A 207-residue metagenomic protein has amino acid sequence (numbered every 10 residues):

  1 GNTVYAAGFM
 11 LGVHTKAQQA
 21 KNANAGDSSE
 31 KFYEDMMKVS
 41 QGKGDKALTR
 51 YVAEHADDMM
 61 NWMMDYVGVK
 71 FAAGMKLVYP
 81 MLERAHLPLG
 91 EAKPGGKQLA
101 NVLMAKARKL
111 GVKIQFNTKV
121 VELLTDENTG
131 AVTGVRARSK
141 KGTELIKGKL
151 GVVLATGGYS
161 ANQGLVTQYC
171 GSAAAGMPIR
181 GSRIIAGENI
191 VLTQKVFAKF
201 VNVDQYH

Functional and structural regions predicted by a protein language model:
N2-K113, N117-K119, G164, S172: Conserved N-terminal/central alpha/beta ligand/cofactor-binding core
N2-Y5, N128, T133, G158 (+1 more regions): Short acidic, glycine/serine/threonine-rich loops at helix termini
A17-A20, V78, E122, E127-G130 (+1 more regions): A broad, structure-centric signal for solvent-exposed, well-ordered loop/edge residues that line or flank functional
A56-D57, T133, Q205-H207: A short, hydrophobic/aromatic-rich structural module that often spans a beta strand with its adjoining loop
G90-L150, G187-V196: Helical element adjacent to the flavin cofactor pocket in flavoenzyme catalytic cores
S139-T143, K147-H207: Glycine-rich loop(s) and the adjacent beta-strand/alpha-helix scaffold that form part
